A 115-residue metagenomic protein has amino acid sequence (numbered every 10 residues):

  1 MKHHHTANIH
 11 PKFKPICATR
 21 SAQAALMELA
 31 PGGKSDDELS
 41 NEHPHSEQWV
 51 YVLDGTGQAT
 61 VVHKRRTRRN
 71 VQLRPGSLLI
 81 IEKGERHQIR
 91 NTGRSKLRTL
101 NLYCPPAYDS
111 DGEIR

Functional and structural regions predicted by a protein language model:
M1-L26, A30-S40, V71, E113-R115: A short, N-terminal "cap"/entry segment at the start of jelly-roll beta-barrel domains of the cupin/DSBH fold
L26-E28, V61-H63, K83, N91 (+1 more regions): Residue-level recognition of conserved beta-strand positions in structured domain cores
E28-L29, E42-A59, L102: Short, conserved beta-strand element in jelly-roll/cupin
D37-L39, A59-T60, I81, R86-G93: Short beta-strand His + acidic residue motifs that chelate non-heme Fe in jelly-roll/DSBH and cupin folds
E47, T56, G76, G84-R86 (+1 more regions): A generic structural motif
R65-K83: Short acidic-glycine-tyrosine-enriched beta hairpin
R90-R115: Double-stranded beta-helix
